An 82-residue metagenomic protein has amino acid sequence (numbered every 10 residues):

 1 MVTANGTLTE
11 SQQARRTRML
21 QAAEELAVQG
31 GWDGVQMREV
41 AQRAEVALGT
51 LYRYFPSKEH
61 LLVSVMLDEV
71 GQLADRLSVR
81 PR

Functional and structural regions predicted by a protein language model:
M1-A14, E25, P81-R82: N-terminal intrinsically disordered/low-complexity leader segments
V2, G6, G34-Q36, K58: Short glycine/proline-centered loop/turn elements that form peptide/ligand docking sites
V2, Q42-E45: Short hydrophobic/aromatic segments of transmembrane alpha-helices and their interfaces
T7-L8, M19-E24, Q42: Short, well-ordered helical secondary-structure segments
Q13-Q21, V28, D33-G34, E45 (+1 more regions): An amphipathic alpha-helix adjacent to DNA-recognition modules
L26, M37, L48: Helix-turn-helix DNA-binding elements, focusing on the entry/boundary residues of the two helices that contact DNA
R38-R43, L51: Append "Primarily bacterial transcriptional regulators
